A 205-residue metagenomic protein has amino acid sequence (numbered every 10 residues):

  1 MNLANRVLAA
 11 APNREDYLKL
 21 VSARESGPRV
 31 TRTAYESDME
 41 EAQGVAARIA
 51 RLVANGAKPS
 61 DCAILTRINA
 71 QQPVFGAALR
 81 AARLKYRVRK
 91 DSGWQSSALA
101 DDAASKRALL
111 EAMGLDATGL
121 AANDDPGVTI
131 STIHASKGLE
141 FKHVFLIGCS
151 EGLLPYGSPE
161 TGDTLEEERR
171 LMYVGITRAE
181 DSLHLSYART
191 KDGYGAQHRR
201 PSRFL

Functional and structural regions predicted by a protein language model:
M1-Y86, A117-T118: Helicase P-loop NTPase motor core
Q72-L205: Conserved helicase C-terminal RecA-like lobe
